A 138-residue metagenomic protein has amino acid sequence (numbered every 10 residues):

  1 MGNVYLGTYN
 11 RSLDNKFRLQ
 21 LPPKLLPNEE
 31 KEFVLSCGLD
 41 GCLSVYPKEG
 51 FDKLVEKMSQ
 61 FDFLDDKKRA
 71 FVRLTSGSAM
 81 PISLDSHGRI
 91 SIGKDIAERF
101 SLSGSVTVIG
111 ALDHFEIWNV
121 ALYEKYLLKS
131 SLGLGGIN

Functional and structural regions predicted by a protein language model:
M1-R11, N15-R18, K24-I82, S86-H87 (+1 more regions): Flexible "stalk/tail and boundary" regions
